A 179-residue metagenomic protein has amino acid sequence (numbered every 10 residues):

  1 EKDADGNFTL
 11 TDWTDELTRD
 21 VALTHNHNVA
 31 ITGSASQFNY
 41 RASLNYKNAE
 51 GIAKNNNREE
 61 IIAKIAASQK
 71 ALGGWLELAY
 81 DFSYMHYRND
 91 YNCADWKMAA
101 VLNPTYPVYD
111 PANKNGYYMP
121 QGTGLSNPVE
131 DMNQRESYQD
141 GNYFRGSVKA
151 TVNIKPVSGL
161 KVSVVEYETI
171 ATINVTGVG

Functional and structural regions predicted by a protein language model:
E1-D5: Conserved small-residue
G6-N45, A49-N56, I62-Y143: Flexible loop and strand-edge segments within Gram-negative outer membrane beta-barrel domains
H27, G146, A150-T151: Phosphate-interacting basic helix/loop segments used at nucleotide- and nucleic-acid interfaces
S36, A150, I154-S158: Long hydrophobic segments that form regular secondary structure
A42, L78-Y80, V148, V162-E166: Membrane-embedded beta-strand positions of outer-membrane beta-barrel proteins
G73-W75, V157-K161: Short secondary-structure junction motifs
G177-G179: Aromatic-anchored glycine-rich loop motif in surface-exposed flexible loops
